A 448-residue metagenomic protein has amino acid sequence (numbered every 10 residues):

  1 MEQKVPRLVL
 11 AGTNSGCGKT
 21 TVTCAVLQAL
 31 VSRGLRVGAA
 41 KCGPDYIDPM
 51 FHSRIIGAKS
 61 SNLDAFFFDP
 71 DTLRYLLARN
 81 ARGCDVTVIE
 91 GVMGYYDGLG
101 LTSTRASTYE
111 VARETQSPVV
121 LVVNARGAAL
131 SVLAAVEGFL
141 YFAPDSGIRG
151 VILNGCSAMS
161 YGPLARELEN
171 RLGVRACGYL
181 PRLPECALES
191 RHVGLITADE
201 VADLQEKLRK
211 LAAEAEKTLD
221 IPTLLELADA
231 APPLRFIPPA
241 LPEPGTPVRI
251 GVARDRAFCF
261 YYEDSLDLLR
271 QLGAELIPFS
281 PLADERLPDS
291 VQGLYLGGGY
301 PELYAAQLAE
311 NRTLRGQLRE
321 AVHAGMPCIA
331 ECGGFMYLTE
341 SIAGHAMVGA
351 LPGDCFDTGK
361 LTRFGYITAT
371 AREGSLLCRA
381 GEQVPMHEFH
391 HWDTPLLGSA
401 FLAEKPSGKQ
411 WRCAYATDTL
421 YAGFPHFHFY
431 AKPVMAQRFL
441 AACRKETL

Functional and structural regions predicted by a protein language model:
E2-T115, V119, V123-G150, A158-P163: ATP-dependent carboxylate-amine ligase catalytic core
Q3-P6, E243-R249: A short, charged/proline- and glycine-enriched loop that marks the coil->beta-strand transition at the N-terminal
K41-C42, A176-P184, E275-A283: Beta-strand->loop->alpha-helix junctions that form or flank phosphate-binding loops in nucleotide-handling enzymes
A112, K217, P244-T246, F258-L268 (+2 more regions): C-terminal and late-domain segments of enzyme folds
S117, V174, H323-P327: A short helix->loop->beta-strand "cap" motif at the edges of active sites that frequently abuts
A129-P242: Internal gly/pro-rich beta-alpha loop/helix module that stabilizes soluble enzyme cofactors or their anionic handles
T246-R312, G316-H323: Phosphate-binding active sites in nucleotide-utilizing proteins
P301-L376: Cysteine-nucleophile active-site neighborhood
